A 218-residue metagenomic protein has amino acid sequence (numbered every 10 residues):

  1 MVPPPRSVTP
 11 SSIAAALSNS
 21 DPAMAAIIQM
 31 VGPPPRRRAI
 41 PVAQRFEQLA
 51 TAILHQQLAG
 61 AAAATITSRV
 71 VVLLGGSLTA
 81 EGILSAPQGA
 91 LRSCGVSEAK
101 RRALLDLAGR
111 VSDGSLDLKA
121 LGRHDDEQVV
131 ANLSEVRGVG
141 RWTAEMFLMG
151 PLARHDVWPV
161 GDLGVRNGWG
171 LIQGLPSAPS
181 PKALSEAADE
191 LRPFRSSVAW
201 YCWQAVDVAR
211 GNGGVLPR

Functional and structural regions predicted by a protein language model:
M1-H124, Q128, E186-R218: N-terminal polyanion-binding entry modules of DNA glycosylases/AP lyases and select other DNA-binding proteins
A16, G82-I83, V136, S177-P181: A short linear-motif detector with a strong N-terminal bias
L54, D125-L171: Catalytic DNA-binding helix-loop module of base-excision-repair DNA glycosylases/AP lyases
G76-T79, G109-D117, E135-G138, M149 (+2 more regions): Alpha-helix capping at helix-to-loop junctions
G161-D189, R218: C-terminal end-helix/capping segment
